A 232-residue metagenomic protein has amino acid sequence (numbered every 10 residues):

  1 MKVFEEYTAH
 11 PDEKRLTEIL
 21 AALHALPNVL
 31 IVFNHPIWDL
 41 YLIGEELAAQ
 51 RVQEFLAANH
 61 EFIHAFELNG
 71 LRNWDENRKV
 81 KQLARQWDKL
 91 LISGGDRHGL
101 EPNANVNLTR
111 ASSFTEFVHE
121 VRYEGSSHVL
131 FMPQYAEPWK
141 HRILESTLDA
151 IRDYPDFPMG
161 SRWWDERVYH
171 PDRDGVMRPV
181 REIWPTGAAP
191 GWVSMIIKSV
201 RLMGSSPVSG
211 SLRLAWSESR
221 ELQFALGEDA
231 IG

Functional and structural regions predicted by a protein language model:
M1-E6, A21, D39-G232: Charged catalytic cores and adjacent phosphate/nucleic-acid-binding surfaces used for phosphate/nucleic-acid chemistry
M1-L30: Binuclear metal-dependent hydrolase catalytic cores centered on His/Asp/Glu-rich metal-binding motifs
L30-V32, I92: A structural signal for isolated positions on well-ordered beta-strands in alpha/beta enzyme cores
V32-W38: Conserved catalytic scaffold of divalent metal-dependent phosphoesterases
